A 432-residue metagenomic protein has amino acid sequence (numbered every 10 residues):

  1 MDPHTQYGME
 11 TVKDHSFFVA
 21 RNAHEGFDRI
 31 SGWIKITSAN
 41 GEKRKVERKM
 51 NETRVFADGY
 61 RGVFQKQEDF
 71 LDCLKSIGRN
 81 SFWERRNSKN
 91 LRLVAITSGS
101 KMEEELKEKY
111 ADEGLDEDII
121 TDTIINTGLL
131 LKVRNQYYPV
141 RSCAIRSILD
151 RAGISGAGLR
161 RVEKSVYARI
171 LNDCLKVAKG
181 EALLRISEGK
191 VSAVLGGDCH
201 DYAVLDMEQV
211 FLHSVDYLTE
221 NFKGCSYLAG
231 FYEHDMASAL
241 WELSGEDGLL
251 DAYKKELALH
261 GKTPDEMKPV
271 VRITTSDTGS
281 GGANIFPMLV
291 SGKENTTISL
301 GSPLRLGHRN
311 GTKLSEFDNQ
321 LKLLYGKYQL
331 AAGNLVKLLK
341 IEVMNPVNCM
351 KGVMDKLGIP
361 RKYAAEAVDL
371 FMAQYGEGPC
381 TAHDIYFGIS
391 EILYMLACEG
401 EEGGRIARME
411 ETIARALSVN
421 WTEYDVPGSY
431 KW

Functional and structural regions predicted by a protein language model:
D2-H213: Feature for intrinsically disordered/low-complexity regulatory segments and propeptides
L195-G196, Y202-W432: Intrinsic disorder/low-complexity polar-acidic segments
